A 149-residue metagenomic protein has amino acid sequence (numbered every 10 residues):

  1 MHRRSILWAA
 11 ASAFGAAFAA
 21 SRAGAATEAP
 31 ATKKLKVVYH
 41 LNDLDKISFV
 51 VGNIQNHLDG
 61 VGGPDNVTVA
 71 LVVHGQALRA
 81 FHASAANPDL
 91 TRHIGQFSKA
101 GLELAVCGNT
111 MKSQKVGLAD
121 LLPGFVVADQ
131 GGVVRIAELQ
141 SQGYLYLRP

Functional and structural regions predicted by a protein language model:
R4-A25: N-terminal export signals
A20-N42, K46: C-terminal segment of N-terminal export signals and the immediately downstream linker at the start of the mature
K34, P64-N66, K99: Extracytoplasmic
V37-H40, A70-V72, E103-V106: Structural recognition of the beta-strand scaffold that forms the well-ordered cores of secreted hydrolase catalytic
H40-V51, F81, A85: Short, glycine-rich nucleotide/cofactor-binding loops
V50-G63: Histidine-anchored nucleotide/phosphate-binding helix
T68-A80: Acidic helix-start/capping segments at beta-turn-to-alpha-helix junctions
S84-P149: A cross-taxonomic marker for long C-terminal extensions/tails that follow the last structured domain
